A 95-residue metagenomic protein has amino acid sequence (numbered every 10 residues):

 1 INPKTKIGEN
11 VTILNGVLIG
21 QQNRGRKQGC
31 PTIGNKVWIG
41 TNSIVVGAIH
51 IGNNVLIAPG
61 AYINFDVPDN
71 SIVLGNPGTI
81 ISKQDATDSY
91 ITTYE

Functional and structural regions predicted by a protein language model:
I1-I81: Structural signal for interior beta-strand "rungs" in well-ordered beta-sheet cores of soluble enzyme domains
T79, A86-E95: Terminal amphipathic alpha-helical/low-complexity segments used for targeting or macromolecular assembly
